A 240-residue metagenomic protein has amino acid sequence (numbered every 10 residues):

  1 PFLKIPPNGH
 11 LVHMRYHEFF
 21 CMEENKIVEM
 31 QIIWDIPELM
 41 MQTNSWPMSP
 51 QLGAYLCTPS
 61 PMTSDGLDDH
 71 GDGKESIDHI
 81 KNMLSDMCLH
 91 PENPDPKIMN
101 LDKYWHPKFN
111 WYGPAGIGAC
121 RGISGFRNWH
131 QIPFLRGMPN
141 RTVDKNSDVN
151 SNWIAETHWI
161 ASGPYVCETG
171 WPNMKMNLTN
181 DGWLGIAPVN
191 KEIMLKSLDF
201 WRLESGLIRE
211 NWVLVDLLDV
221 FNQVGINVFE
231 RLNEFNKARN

Functional and structural regions predicted by a protein language model:
P1-N240: C-terminal and inter-domain tail/linker signature
